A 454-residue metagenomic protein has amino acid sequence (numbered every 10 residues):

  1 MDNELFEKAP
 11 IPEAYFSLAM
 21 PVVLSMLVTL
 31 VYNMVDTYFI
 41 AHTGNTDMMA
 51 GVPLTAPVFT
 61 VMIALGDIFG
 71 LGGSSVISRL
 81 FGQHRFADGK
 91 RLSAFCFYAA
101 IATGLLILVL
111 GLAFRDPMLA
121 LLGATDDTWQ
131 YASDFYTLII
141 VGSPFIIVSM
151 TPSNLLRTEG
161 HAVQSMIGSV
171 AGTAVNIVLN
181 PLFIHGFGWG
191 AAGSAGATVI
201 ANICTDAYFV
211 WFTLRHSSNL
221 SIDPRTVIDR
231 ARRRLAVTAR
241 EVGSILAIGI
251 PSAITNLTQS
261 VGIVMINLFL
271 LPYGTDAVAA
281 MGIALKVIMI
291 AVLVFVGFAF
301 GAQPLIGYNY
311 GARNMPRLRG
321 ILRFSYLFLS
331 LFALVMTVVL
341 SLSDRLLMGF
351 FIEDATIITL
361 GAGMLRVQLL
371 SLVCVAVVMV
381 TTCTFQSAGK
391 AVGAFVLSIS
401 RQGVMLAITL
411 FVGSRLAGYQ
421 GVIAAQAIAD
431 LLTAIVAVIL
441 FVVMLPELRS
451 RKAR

Functional and structural regions predicted by a protein language model:
M1-A19, I77-P144, G186-G249, I306-S371 (+1 more regions): Short alpha-helical transmembrane segments in multi-pass integral membrane proteins
E7-Y38, H42-T43, P57-G72, V76 (+6 more regions): N-terminal transmembrane alpha-helices
S17-D36, L138, G172, A201-T205 (+2 more regions): Transmembrane helical elements of multi-pass membrane transporters/channels
M20, D36, G73-S74, F114-R115 (+13 more regions): Hydrophobic/aromatic residues in alpha-helical transmembrane segments
L27, V31-A50, L119-D126, L182-W189 (+4 more regions): Helix-terminus/linker motif at the lipid-water interface of multi-pass membrane proteins
M49-V109, I146-S165, A280-V338, L342-D344 (+1 more regions): Small-residue-rich hydrophobic transmembrane alpha-helices
V61-A64, N176-N180, D206-V210, I290-L293 (+3 more regions): Hydrophobic transmembrane alpha-helices of multi-pass small-molecule transporters
I139-R157, S165-N176, S194-F209, V296-A299 (+3 more regions): Short runs within selected transmembrane alpha-helices of multi-pass transporters and secretion channels
